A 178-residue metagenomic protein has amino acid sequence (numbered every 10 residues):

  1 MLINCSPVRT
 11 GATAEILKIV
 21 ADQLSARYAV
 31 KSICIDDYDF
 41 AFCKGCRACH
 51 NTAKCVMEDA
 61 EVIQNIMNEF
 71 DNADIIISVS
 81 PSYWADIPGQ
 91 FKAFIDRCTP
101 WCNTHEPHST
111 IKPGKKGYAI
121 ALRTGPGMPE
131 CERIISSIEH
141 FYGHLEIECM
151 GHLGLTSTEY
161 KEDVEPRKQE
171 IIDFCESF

Functional and structural regions predicted by a protein language model:
M1-V79, Y83-W101, P107, M150 (+1 more regions): N-terminal beta1-alpha1-beta2 submodule of the flavodoxin-like/Rossmannoid cofactor-binding fold
Q90, E106-G151: Short, glycine-/small-residue-rich phosphate/pyrophosphate-handling segment
